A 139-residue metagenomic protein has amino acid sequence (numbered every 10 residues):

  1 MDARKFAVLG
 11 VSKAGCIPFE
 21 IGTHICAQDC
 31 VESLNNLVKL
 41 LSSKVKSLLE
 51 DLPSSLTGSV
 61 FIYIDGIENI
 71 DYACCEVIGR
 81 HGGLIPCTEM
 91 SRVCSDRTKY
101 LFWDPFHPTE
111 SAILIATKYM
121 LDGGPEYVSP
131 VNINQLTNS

Functional and structural regions predicted by a protein language model:
M1-D2, L56: A structural signal for short coil/turn segments at secondary-structure junctions
K13-E32, S47, D51-F106, E110 (+1 more regions): Mobile gating loops/cap/lid regions near enzyme active sites that modulate substrate access
L34-S42: Amphipathic, non-transmembrane alpha-helical scaffold segments
L41-L48, A112-A116: Stable alpha-helical elements in mature extracytoplasmic
T117-D122: Non-catalytic, well-ordered alpha-helical segments in soluble enzyme domains
E126: Cytochrome P450 heme-binding "Cys pocket" and the immediately downstream C-terminal segment
